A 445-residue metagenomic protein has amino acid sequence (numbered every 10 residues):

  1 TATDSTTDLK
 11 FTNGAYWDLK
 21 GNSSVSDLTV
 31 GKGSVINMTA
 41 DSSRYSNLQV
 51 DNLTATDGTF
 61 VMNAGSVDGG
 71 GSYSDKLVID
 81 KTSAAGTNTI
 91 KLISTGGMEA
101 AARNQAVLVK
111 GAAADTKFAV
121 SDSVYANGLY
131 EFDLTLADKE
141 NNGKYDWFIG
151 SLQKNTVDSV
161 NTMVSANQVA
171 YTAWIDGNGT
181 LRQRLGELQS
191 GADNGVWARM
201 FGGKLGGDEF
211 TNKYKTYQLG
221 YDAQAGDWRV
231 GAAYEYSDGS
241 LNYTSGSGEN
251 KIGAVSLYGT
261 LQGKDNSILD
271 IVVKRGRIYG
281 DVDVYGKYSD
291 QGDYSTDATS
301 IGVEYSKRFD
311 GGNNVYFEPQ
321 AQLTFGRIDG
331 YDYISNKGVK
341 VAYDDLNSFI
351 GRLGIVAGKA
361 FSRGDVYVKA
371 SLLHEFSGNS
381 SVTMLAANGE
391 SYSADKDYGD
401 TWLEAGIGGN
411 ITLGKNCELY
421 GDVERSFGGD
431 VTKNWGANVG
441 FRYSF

Functional and structural regions predicted by a protein language model:
T1-A106, K110: Extracellular beta-strand/loop-rich repeat segments of large surface/secreted proteins
Y16, R182, G186-E187, K213 (+10 more regions): Transmembrane beta-barrel domains of outer membrane proteins
T56, V61-V67, G71-Y73, T89-G226 (+1 more regions): Outer-membrane translocation/initiation segment of Type V secreted surface proteins
T59, G191-A198, D227-G231, N266-V272 (+7 more regions): Outer-membrane beta-barrel architecture
Q153-F317, E424, G429: Outer membrane beta-barrel translocator domains of Type V secretion systems
S159, K213, S240, T244-G246 (+3 more regions): Solvent-exposed, glycine/polar-rich loop segments of beta-barrel outer-membrane systems
M200-L205, E235-S237, K274-G280, Q320-D332 (+2 more regions): Short glycine-rich beta-strand segments
S256-L261, Y343-F445: Outer membrane beta-barrel transmembrane domains
